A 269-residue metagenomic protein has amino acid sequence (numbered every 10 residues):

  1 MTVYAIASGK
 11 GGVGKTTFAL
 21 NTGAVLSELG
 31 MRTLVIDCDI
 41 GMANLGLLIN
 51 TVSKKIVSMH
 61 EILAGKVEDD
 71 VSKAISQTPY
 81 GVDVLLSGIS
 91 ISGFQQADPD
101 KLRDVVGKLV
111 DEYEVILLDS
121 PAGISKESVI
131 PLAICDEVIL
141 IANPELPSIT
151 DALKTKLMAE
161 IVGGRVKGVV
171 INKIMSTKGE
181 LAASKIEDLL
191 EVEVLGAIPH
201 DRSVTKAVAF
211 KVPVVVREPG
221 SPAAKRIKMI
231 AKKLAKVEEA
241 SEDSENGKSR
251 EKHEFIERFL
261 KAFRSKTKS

Functional and structural regions predicted by a protein language model:
M1-T2, L29-R32, P79-V82, E112-Y113 (+3 more regions): Short coil/turn connectors at secondary-structure junctions
T2-C38, L109: Walker A/P-loop phosphate-binding motif and the immediately C-terminal alpha-helix
K10-V13, N143-L146, P219: Short, glycine-rich nucleotide/cofactor-binding loops
G11, D37, I62, L85 (+4 more regions): Residue-level signature of catalytic and energy-coupling elements of molecular machines, predominantly ATP/GTP-dependent
K15, A19, D98, L102 (+2 more regions): Short, conserved glycine- and acidic-residue-centered signature motifs in active-site or ligand-binding loops
C38-D111, V208-F210: P-loop/Walker-type NTP enzyme "switch/lid" segment
D100-D104, K108-K206: Conserved catalytic-core segment of NTP-binding enzymes
I161-S269: C-terminal lobe/tail of nucleotide-utilizing enzymes
